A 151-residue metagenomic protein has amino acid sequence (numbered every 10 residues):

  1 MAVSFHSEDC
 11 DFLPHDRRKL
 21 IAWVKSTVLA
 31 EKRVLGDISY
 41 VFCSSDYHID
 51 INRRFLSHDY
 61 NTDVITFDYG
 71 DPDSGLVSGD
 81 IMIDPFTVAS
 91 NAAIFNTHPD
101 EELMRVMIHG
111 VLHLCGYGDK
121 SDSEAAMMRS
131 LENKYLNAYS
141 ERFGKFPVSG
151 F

Functional and structural regions predicted by a protein language model:
M1-L103, C115-F151: An acidic/histidine-cluster motif and surrounding catalytic segment that typifies divalent-metal-assisted enzyme active
E102-G110: Short alpha-helical catalytic segment bearing the HExxH-like zincin motif of zinc-dependent metalloproteases
